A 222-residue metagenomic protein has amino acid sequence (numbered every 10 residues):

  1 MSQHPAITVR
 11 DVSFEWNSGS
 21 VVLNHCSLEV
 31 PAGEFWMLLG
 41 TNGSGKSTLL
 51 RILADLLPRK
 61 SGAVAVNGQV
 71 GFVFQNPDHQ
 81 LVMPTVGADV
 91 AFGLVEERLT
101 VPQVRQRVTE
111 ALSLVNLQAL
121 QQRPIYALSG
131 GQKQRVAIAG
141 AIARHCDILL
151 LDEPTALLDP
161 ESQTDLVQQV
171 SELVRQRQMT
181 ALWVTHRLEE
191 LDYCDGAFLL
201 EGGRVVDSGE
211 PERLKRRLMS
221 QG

Functional and structural regions predicted by a protein language model:
M1-V9, S13-H25, V101: A short, flexible loop at the N-terminus of ABC-type nucleotide-binding domains that lies
L39-T41: The feature captures the beta-strand-to-loop junction immediately N-terminal to the Walker
A54: Helix-to-loop junction immediately C-terminal to a conserved catalytic motif
P102-L120: Conserved ABC ATPase "signature" region
P124-L128, Q132: Conserved ABC ATPase signature
L149-E153: Catalytic Walker B motif of ABC-type/P-loop ATPase nucleotide-binding domains
P160-S162: Helix N-cap at the start of a conserved alpha-helix in ABC-type nucleotide-binding domains
